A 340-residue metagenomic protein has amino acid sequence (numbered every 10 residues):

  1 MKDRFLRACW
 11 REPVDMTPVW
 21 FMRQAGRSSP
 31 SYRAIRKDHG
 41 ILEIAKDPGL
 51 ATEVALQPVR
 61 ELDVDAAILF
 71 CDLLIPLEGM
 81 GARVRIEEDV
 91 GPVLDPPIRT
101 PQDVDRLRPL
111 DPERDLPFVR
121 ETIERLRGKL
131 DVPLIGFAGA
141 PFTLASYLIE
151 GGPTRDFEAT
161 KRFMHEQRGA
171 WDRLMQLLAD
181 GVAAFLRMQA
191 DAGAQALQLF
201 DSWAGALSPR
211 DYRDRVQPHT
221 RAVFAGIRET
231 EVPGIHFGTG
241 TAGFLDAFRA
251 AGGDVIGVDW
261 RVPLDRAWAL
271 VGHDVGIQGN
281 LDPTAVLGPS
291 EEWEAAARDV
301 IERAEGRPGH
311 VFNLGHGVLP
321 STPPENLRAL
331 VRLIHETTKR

Functional and structural regions predicted by a protein language model:
M1-E88, P92, E302, P324-R340: N-terminal basic, low-complexity leaders that serve as flexible interaction/assembly modules and, when applicable, as
F21, P117-R340: Active-site loop segments of alpha/beta catalytic cores
R33-A45, P101-P112, E229, R249: Short, basic, glycine/proline-bearing loop/turn elements
I35, A82-I86, P101-R106, L148-H165: Surface-exposed, active-site-proximal loop segments in enzymatic domains
P48-G49, E113-L116, D172: Generic detection of long, well-ordered alpha-helical segments
I68-R85, D95-I98, D105-P112, A138 (+3 more regions): Glycine-rich, proline-tolerant flexible connector loops at the mouths of alpha/beta enzymes
D89-G128: A gly/proline- and charged-residue-enriched helix-loop-helix capping module
